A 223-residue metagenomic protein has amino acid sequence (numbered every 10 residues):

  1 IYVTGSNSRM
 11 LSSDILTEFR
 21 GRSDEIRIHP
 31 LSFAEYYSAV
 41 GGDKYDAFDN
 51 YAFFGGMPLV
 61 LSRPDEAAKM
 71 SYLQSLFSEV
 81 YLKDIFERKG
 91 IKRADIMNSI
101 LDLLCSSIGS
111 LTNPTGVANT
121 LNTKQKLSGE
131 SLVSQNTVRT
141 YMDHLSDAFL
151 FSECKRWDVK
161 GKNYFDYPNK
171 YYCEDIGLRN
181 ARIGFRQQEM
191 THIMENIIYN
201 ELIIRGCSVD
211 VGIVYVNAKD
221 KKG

Functional and structural regions predicted by a protein language model:
I1-Y2: Conserved nucleotide-sensing/catalytic segment adjacent to the nucleotide-binding pocket in NTP-handling enzymes
G5, H29-S32, D175, N217-K219: Residues at the C-termini of beta-strands that transition into short coil/loop
S6-S8, S12-L111, T115: Interdomain motor-coupling "hinge/lid" segment immediately C-terminal to the ATP-binding subdomain of NTP-driven enzymes
E66-G223: Accessory nucleic acid-recognition modules appended to NTPase machines
